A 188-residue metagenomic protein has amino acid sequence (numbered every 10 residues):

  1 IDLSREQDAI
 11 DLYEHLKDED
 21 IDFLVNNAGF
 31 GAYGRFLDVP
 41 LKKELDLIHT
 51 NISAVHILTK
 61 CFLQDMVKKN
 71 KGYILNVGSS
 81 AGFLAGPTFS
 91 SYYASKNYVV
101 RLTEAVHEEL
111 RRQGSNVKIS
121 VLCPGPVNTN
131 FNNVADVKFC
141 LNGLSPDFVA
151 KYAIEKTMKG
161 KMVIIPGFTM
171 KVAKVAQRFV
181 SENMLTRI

Functional and structural regions predicted by a protein language model:
I1-D11, L41: The beta1-alpha1 cofactor-binding region of Rossmann-like NAD(H)/NADP(H)-dependent oxidoreductases
N27-A32: Conserved NAD(P)H cofactor-binding loop of Rossmann-fold oxidoreductase domains
R35-F36, K43-I48: Substrate-binding pocket helix/loop in short-chain dehydrogenase/reductase
T59, S95: Active-site helix of classical SDR
S79: Residue(s) in the substrate-gating loop at a strand-loop-helix junction that position the organic substrate next
G86-S90: Active-site loop immediately N-terminal to the catalytic Tyr-X3-Lys motif of short-chain dehydrogenase/reductase
V121, K138-K174: C-terminal helical subdomain
